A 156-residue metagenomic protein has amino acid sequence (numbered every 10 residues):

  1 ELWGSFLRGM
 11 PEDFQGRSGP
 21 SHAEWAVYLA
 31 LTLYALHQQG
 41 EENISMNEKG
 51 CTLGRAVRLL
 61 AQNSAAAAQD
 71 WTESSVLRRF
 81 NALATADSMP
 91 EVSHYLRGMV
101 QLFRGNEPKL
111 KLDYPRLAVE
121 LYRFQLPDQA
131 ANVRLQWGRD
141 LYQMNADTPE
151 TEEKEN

Functional and structural regions predicted by a protein language model:
E1, Q15-G16, G40-I44, N63-A66 (+3 more regions): Intrinsically disordered or highly flexible coil/loop and linker segments, enriched in small and charged/polar residues
E1-G19, A118-L121: Short amphipathic alpha-helical segments and their helix-coil junctions
W3, E24-A30, G50-L53, E73-L77 (+2 more regions): Short runs of predominantly hydrophobic/aromatic residues within well-ordered alpha helices that form helix-helix
L7, P11, T32, L36 (+6 more regions): Alpha-helical repeat scaffolds in large eukaryotic proteins
P11-L59: Aromatic- and glycine-enriched beta-alpha-beta binding-site module
D13-F14, L53-A66, E107-P108, R123-A130: Eukaryote-specific, cytoplasm-facing alpha-helical/coiled-coil scaffolding segments in long proteins
M46-A86: An exposed acidic His-Trp-rich patch
A84-N156: Elongated scaffolding segments in large macromolecular assemblies, built predominantly from amphipathic alpha-helices
